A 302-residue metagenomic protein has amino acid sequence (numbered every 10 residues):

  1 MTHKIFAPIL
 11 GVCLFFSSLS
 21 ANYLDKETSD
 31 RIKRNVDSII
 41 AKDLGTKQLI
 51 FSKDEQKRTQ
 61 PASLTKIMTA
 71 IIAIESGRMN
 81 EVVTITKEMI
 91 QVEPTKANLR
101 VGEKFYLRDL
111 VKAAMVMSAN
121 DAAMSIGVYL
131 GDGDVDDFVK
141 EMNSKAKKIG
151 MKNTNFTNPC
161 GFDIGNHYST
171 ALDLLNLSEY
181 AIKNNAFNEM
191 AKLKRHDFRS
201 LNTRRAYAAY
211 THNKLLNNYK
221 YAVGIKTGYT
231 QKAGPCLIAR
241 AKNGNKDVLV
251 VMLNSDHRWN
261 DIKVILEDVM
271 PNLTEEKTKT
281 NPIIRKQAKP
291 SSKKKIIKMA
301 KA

Functional and structural regions predicted by a protein language model:
M1-S38, K42-I50, E267-A302: N-terminal secretory targeting signals
T2, F6-L10, Q91, V135 (+4 more regions): Hydrophobic alpha-helical segments and their boundary regions
H3-I5, I67, A241-N243: Hydrophobic alpha-helical segments, especially transmembrane helices and their immediate juxtamembrane helical caps
F15-S17, R34-S38, K57-Q60, A73 (+4 more regions): Short linear motifs at secondary-structure transitions and domain/linker junctions
A21-L172, N176-I182: Active-site-adjacent loops and short helices of periplasmic peptidoglycan-processing enzymes
M151-N155, D163-Y168, L172-A302: Domain-terminus/edge residues, biased toward the C-terminal soluble/receptor-binding domains of extracytoplasmic
